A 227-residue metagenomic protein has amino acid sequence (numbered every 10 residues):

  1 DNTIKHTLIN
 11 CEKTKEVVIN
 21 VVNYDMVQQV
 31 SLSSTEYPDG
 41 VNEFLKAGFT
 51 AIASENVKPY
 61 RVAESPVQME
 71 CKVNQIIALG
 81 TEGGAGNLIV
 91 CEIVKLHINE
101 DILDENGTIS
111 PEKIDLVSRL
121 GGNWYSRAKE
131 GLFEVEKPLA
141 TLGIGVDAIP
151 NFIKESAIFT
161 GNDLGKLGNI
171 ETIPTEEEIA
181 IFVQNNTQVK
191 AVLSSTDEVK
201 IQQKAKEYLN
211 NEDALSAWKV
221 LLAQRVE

Functional and structural regions predicted by a protein language model:
D1-E227: Basic, polyanion-binding surface patches
